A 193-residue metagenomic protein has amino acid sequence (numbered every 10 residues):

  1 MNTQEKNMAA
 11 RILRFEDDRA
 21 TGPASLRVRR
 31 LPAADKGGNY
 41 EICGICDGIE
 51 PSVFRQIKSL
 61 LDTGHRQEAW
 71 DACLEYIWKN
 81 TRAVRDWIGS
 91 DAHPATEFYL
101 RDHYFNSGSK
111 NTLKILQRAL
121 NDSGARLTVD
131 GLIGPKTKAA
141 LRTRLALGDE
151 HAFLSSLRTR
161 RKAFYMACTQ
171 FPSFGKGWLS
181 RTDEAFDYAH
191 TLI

Functional and structural regions predicted by a protein language model:
M1-I193: Cell-wall polysaccharide-cleaving catalytic domain and substrate-binding groove, primarily in peptidoglycan/chitin
